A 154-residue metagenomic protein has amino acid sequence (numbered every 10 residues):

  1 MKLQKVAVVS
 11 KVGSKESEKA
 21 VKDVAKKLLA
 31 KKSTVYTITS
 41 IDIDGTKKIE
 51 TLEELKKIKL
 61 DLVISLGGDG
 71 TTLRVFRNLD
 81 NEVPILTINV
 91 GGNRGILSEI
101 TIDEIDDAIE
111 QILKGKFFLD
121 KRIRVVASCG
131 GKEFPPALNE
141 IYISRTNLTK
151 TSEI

Functional and structural regions predicted by a protein language model:
M1, K5, I85, E104 (+1 more regions): Residue-level signal for well-ordered alpha-helical segments
M1-D80: N-terminal glycine-/serine-/threonine-rich phosphate-binding loop
S10-V12, I38-S40, L66-D69, I88-V90 (+3 more regions): Fold-independent oxyanion-binding glycine-rich loops and adjacent beta-strand/coil segments at enzyme active sites
A25-L29, L55-K56, V83-I85, E104-D107 (+1 more regions): Short, low-complexity, polar/charged sequence segments that are solvent-exposed and flexible
R77-V90: A short, gly/pro- and small-residue-rich
G91-I154: Catalytic core of DAGKc-family lipid kinases
